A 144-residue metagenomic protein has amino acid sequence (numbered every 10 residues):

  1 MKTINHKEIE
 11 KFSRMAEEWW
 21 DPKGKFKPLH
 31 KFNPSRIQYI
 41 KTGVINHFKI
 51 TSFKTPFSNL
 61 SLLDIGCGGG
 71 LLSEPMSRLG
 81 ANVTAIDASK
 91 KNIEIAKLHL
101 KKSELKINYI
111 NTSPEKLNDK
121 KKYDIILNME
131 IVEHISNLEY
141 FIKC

Functional and structural regions predicted by a protein language model:
M1-F26: N-terminal, positively charged/glycine-rich alpha-helical extensions of SAM-dependent methyltransferases
I4, F32, R36, N137: Soluble or luminal CAZymes and related metallo-dependent hydrolases
F26-L29, D119: A C-terminal cap/extension of S-adenosyl-L-methionine-dependent methyltransferases that defines the acceptor-substrate
K31-S58: Conserved alpha-helix/loop element of class I SAM-dependent methyltransferases that forms part of the SAM/SAH-binding
T51-T55, L60-C144: Conserved SAM-binding loop
